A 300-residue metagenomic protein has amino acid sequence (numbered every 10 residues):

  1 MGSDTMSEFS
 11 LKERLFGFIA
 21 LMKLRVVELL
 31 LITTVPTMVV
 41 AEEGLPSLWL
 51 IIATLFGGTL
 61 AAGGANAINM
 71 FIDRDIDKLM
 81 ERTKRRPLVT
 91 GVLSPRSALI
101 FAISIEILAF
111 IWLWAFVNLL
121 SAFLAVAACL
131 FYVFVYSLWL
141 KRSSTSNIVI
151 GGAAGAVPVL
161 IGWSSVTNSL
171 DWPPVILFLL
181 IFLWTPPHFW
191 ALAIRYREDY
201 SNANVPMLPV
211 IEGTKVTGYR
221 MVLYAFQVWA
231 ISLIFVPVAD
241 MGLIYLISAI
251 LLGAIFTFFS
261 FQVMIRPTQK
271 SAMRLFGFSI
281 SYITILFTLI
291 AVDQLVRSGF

Functional and structural regions predicted by a protein language model:
G2-E13, I72-L93, W190-T217: Cytosolic, membrane-interface loops and tails of multi-pass inner-membrane proteins
I32-R74, R82, E106, F123-F134 (+1 more regions): Membrane-embedded alpha-helical segments that form the functional core of polytopic membrane enzymes, especially those
I32-V35, R86-P87, V149-V166, K215-V216 (+1 more regions): Small-residue-rich segments of transmembrane alpha-helices in multi-pass membrane proteins, especially helix faces
L60-A67, F131-S137, L180-R197, W229 (+1 more regions): Transmembrane alpha-helical segments that form the membrane-embedded catalytic/substrate-channel core of multi-pass
R82-F123, G213-P237: Multi-pass membrane catalytic core of lipid/isoprenoid biosynthesis enzymes
P95-S165: Intramembrane alpha-helical segments
T257-I285: Interfacial loop-to-transmembrane junctions
T288-F300: Juxtamembrane boundary at the C-terminal end of a transmembrane helix
